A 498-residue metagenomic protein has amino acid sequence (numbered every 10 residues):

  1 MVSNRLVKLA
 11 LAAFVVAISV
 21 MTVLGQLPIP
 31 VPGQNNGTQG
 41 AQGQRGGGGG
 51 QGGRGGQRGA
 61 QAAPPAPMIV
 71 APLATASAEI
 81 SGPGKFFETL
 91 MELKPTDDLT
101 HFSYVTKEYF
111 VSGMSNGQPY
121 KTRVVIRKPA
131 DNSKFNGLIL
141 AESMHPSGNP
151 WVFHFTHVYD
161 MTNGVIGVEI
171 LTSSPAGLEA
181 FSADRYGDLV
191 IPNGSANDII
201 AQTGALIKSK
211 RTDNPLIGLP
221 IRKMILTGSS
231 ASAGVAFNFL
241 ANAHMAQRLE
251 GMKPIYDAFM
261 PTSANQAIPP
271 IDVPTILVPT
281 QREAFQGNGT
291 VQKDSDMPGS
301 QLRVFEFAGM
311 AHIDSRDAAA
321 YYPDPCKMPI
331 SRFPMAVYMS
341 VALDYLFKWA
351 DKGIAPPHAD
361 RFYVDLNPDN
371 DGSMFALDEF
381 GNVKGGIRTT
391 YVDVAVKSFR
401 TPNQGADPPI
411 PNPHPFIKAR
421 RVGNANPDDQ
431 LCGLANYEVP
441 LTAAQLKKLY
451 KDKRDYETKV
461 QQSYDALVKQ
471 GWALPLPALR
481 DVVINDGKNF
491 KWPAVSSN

Functional and structural regions predicted by a protein language model:
M1-V7: N-terminal secretory signal peptides that target proteins for export/translocation
V7, L11, Q39-A41: Intrinsically disordered, low-complexity repeat segments enriched in small/polar residues
A10-T22: Bacterial N-terminal signal peptides
Q26-N498: C-terminal His-loop and adjacent cap/lid subdomain of alpha/beta-hydrolase
